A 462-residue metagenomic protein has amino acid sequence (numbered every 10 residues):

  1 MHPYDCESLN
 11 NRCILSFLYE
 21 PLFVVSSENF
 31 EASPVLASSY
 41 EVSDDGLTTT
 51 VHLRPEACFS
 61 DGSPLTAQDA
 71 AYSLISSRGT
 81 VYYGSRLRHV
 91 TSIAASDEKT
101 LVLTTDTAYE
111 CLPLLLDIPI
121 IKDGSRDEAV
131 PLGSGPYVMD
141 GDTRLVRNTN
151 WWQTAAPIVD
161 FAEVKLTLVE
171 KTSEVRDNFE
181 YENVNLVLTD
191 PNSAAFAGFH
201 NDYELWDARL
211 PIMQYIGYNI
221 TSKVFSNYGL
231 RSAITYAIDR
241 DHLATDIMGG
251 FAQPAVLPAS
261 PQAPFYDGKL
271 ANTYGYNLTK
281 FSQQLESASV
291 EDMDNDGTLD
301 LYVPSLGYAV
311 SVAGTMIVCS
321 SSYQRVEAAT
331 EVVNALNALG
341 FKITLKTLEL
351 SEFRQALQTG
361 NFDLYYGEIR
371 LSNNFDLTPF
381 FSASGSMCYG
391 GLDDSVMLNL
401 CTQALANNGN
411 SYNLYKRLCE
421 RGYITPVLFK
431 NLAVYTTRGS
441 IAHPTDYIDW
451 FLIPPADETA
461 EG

Functional and structural regions predicted by a protein language model:
M1, T48-V51, A70, L101-L103 (+5 more regions): Short, well-ordered beta-strand elements
M1-D44, I75, D449: N-terminal lobe/hinge region of extracytoplasmic solute-binding protein
L9, S26-S27, T104, A108-K165 (+3 more regions): Gly/Pro-rich hinge or "lid" segments in bacterial periplasmic/extracellular proteins
S38-V81, V224-S226: Aromatic- and charge-enriched surface segment that lines or borders ligand/interaction sites
G62, F179, M316, N337-A383: Periplasmic binding protein-like
V146, N227-V333: Append "and occasionally in soluble cytosolic enzymes with long acidic Gly/Pro-rich linkers
W151-A197, K342-T344: Ligand-site clamp/hinge motif
T235-L270, Q324-V333, L357-G462: Detector for C-terminal structural segments
